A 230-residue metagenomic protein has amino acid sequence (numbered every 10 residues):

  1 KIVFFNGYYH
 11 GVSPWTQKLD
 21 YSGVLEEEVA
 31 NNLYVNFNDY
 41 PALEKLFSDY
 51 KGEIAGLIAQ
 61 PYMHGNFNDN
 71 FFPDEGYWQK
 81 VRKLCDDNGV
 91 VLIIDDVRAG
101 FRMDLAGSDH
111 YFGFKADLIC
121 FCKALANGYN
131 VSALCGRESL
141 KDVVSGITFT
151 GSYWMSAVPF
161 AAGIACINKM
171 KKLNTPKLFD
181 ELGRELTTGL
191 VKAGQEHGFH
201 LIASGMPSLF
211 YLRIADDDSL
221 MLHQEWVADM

Functional and structural regions predicted by a protein language model:
K1-M230: Conserved N-terminal phosphate-binding loop of PLP-dependent enzymes in the Aspartate aminotransferase
